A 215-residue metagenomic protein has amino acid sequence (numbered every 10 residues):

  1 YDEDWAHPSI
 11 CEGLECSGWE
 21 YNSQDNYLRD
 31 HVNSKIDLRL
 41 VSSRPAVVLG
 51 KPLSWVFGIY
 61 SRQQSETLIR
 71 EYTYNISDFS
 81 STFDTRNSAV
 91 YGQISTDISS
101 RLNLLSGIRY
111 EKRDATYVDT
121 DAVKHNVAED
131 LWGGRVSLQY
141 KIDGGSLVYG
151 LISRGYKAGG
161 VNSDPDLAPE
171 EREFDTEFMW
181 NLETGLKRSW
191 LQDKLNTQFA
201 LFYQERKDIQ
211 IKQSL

Functional and structural regions predicted by a protein language model:
Y1-D4, N22-H125, Q139-K141, Q198: Face-selective signature of the C-terminal outer-membrane beta-barrel domain
Y1-S9, K141-K157, E173-L215: Membrane-embedded beta-barrel scaffold of Gram-negative outer-membrane proteins
D4-G13, T67-N75, T116-V123, G160-P169 (+1 more regions): Outer-membrane beta-barrel translocator domains and adjoining extracellular loop/strand segments of Gram-negative
E15-S17: Membrane-embedded alpha-helical bundles that constitute the cytochrome b-like, heme-associated redox core of multi-pass
H31-N33, T85-N87, E129-W132, E177-N181: Membrane-spanning beta-strands of outer-membrane beta-barrel proteins
S43-R44, G92, V136, E171 (+1 more regions): Generic recognition of flexible, low-complexity loop/linker segments
G58, G107, S137, G155 (+2 more regions): Glycine-centered flexibility sites
